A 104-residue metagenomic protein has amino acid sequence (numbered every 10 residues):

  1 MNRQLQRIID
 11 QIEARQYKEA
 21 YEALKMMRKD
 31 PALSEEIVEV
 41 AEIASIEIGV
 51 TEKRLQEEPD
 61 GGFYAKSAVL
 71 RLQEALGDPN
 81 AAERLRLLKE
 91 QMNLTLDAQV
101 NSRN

Functional and structural regions predicted by a protein language model:
N2-I8, T51: Alpha-helical tetratricopeptide repeat
E22-G49: Short, charge-rich amphipathic alpha-helical segments embedded in non-transmembrane helical bundles/solenoids
A23, A68-R71, R84: Alpha-helical solenoid repeat scaffolds, predominantly canonical TPR units
P31-A32, Q73-P79, M92, L96: Alpha-helical junction/boundary sensor with strong preference for TPR arrays
I43-G62, Q91-R103: Alpha-helical linker/edge segments of TPR/alpha-solenoid repeat scaffolds and analogous pre-/post-domain helices
